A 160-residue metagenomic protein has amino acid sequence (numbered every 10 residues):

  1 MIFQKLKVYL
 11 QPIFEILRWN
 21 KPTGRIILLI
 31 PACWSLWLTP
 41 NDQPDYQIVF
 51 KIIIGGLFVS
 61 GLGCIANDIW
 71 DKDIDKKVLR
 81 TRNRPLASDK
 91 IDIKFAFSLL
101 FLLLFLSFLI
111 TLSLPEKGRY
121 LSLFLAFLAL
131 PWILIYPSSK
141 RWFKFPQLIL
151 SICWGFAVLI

Functional and structural regions predicted by a protein language model:
I2-I27, D73-L99, L134-I152: Interhelical loop and helix-boundary elements at the membrane-water interface of polytopic inner-membrane proteins
P31, S35, K51, G55-V59 (+8 more regions): Alpha-helical transmembrane segments in multi-pass membrane proteins
A32-T39, S107-P115, I133-P137, A157-I160: Structural signal for membrane-spanning alpha-helices in multi-pass inner-membrane proteins, emphasizing helix cores
W37-K51, L121-A129, I133, L148-I160: Functional transmembrane core segments of multi-pass inner-membrane proteins
P40-P44, K72, L112-Y120, S138-F145: Transmembrane helix-loop junctions in multipass membrane proteins, especially transporters and channels
N41-I54, K90-F97, K144: Membrane-interfacial loop-to-helix junctions in multi-pass inner-membrane proteins
I54, K72-A126: Multi-pass membrane catalytic core of lipid/isoprenoid biosynthesis enzymes
